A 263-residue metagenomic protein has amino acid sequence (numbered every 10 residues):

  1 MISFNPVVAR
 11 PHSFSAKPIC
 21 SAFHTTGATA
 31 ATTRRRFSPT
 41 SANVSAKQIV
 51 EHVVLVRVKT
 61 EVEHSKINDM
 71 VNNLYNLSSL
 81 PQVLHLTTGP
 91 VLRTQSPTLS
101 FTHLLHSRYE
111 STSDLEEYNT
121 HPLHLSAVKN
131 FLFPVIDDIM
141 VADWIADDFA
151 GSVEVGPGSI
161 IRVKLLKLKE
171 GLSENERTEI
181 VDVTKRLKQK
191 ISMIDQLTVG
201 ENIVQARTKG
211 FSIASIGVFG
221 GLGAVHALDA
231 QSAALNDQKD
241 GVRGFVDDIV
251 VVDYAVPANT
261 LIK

Functional and structural regions predicted by a protein language model:
I2-H106, E110-T120, P134-N236, D240-K263: Short S/T/G/P-rich N-terminal loop/turn motif that feeds into the first structured element of a domain
T120-V128: A short mixed-secondary-structure module that forms the rim of ligand-binding clefts
